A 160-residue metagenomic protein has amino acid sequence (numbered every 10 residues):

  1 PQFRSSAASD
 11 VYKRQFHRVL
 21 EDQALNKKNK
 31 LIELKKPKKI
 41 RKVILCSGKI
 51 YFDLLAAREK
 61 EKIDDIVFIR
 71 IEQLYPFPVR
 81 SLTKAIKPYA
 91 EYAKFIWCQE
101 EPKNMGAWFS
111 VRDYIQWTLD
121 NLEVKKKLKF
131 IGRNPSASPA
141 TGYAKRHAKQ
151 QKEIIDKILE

Functional and structural regions predicted by a protein language model:
P1-A8, Y12: Single conserved hydrophobic/aromatic residue that forms the stacking wall/gate of nucleotide- or nucleobase-binding
S6, K28, F52-L55, F77 (+2 more regions): Short helix/loop capping segments that flank catalytic or ligand/cofactor-binding pockets
R14-L25, L45-Y51, E72-S81: A general structural motif
K36-K42: A short, charged/proline- and glycine-enriched loop that marks the coil->beta-strand transition at the N-terminal
K38, A57-V67, P88-A93, T118-K127: Secondary-structure transition/capping motifs at alpha-helix termini and the adjoining loop/turn into the next element
L45, K94-P102: Short glycine-rich or small-residue beta-strand-to-loop segments that form or flank ligand, phosphate, metal/Fe-S
Y51, A56-Y89: Generic long, charged, amphipathic alpha-helical segments
A85-P88, Q99-E160: Peripheral docking tails and interdomain loops at the edges of cofactor- or intermediate-handling domains
